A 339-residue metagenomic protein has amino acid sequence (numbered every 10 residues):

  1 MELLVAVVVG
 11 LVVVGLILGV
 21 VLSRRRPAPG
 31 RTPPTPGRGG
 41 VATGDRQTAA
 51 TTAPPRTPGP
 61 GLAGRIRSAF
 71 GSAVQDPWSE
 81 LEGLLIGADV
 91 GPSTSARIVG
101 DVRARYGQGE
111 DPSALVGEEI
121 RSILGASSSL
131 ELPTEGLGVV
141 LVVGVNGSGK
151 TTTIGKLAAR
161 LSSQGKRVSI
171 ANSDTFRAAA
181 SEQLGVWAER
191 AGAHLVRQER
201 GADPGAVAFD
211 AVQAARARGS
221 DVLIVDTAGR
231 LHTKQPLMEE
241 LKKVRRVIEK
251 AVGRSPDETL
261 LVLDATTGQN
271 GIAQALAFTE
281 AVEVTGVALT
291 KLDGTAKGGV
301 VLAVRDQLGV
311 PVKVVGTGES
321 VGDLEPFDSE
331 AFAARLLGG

Functional and structural regions predicted by a protein language model:
M1-P29: N-terminal signal-anchor transmembrane alpha helix of single-pass membrane proteins, serving as the membrane-anchoring
E2, G338-G339: C-terminal end-of-chain micro-motif
V5-V9, A73, V90, E325: Catalytic cores of large soluble enzymes that bind and process phosphate-bearing ligands
V9-I17, A42, G59-A69: Short linear clamp-binding motif
R26-R56: Short juxtamembrane segments adjacent to a transmembrane helix
P54-V225: Primarily NTPase-proximal linker/entry elements flanking Walker-type ATP/GTP-binding cores
Q183, D203-R218, H232-G338: Conserved catalytic-core segment of NTP-binding enzymes
A228-R230: Short glycine-rich anion-binding loops that position phosphate/pyrophosphate groups of nucleotides and phosphorylated
